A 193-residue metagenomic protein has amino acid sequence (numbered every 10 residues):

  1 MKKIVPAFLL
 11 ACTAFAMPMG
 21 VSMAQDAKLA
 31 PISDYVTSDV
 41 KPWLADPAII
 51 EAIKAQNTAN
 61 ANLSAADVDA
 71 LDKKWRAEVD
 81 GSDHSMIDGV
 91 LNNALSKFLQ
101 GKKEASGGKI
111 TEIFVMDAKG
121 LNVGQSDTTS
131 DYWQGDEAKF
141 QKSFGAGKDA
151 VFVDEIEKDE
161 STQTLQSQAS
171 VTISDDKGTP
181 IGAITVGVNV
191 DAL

Functional and structural regions predicted by a protein language model:
M1-L9: Bacterial N-terminal signal peptides that target proteins for export
M17-A24: Sec/Tat signal peptide C-region and signal peptidase I cleavage site
Q25-M86, G108-K109, A192: Juxtamembrane extracytoplasmic/periplasmic/luminal helical "stalk" adjacent to the first N-terminal
H84-Q100, T128-E157: Extracytoplasmic/periplasmic sensor domains and loops in membrane signaling proteins
G107-I110, Q166-S167: Short, small/polar residue-rich loop motifs at catalytic or cofactor-binding pockets
E112-A118: Short hydrophobic alpha-helical segments used for membrane anchoring or interfacial signaling
L121-S126: Amphipathic coiled-coil signal-relay and dimerization helices
T164-L193: Conserved beta-strands of PAS-like sensory domains
